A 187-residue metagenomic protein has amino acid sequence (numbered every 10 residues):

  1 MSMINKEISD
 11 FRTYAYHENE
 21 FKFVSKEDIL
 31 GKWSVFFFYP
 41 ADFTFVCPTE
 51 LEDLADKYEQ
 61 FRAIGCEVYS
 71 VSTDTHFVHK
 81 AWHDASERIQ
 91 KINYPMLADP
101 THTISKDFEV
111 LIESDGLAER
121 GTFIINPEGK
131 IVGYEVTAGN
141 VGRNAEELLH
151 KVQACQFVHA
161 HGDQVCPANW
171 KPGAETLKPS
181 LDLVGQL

Functional and structural regions predicted by a protein language model:
M1-L187: Chalcogenol-based redox active-site neighborhoods
